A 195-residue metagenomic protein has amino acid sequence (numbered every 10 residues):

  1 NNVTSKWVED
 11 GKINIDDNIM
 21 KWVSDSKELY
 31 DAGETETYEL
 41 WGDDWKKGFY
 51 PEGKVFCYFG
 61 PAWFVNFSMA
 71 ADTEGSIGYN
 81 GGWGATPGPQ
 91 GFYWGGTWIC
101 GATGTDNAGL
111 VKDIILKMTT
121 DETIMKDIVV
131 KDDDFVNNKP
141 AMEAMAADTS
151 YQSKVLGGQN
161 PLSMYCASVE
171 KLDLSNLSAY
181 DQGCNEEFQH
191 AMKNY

Functional and structural regions predicted by a protein language model:
N1-I13, K27, G53-C57: Extracytoplasmic/periplasmic solute-binding protein
V3-K12, A32, W94-I99, E170-D173: Flexible glycine/proline-enriched surface loops and loop-helix/loop-strand junctions
V8-L40: Glycine-centered hinge/linker elements that transmit conformational signals in sensory and ligand-binding systems
Y30-E34, K54, A62, D72 (+2 more regions): Sec/Tat-exported extracytoplasmic proteins
T37-P51: Short helix-initiation/N-cap motifs at beta->coil->alpha
D43, F59-S68: Beta->alpha turn/N-cap motifs
F56-P61, I77: Paired acidic/hydrophobic, glycine-rich loop segments that form the ligand-binding mouth/hinge of periplasmic-binding
F67-T73, I77, P89-H190: C-terminal lobe and pocket-closing loops of periplasmic/extracytoplasmic Venus-flytrap solute-binding proteins
